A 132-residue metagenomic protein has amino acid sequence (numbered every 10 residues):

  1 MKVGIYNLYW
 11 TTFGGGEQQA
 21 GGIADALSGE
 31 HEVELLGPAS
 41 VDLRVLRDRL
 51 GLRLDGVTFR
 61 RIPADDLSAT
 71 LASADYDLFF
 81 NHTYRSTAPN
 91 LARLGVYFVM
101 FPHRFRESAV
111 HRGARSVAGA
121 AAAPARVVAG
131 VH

Functional and structural regions predicted by a protein language model:
M1-G4: Extreme N-terminal starter segment of soluble prokaryotic enzymes
Y6-G21: A short, glycine/small-residue-rich beta-strand->loop->alpha-helix junction that serves as a flexible
N7, G37, V99: Short beta-strand/turn micro-motifs composed of small residues that flank or help shape donor/cofactor-binding pockets
T12, E30-A88: Active-site donor-binding segments of glycosyltransferases and PAPS-dependent sulfotransferases
A20, P63-A64, F80-N81, V128-H132: Amphipathic coiled-coil/heptad-repeat helices and related helical stalk/stem segments that mediate oligomerization
I23-H31: A short, Lys/Arg-enriched amphipathic alpha-helix followed by its capping loop at the start of a domain
L78-F80, N90-V117: Active-site proximal beta-strand in glycosyltransferases
A114-H132: Membrane-proximal helix-turn-helix segments that form the acceptor-binding/catalytic region of lipid-linked
